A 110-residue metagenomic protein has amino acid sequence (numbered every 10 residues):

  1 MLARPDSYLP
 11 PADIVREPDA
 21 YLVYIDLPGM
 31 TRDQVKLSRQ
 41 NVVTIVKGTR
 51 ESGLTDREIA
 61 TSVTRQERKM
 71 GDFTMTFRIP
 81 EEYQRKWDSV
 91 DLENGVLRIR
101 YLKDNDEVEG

Functional and structural regions predicted by a protein language model:
M1-G110: Alpha-crystallin/small heat shock protein
